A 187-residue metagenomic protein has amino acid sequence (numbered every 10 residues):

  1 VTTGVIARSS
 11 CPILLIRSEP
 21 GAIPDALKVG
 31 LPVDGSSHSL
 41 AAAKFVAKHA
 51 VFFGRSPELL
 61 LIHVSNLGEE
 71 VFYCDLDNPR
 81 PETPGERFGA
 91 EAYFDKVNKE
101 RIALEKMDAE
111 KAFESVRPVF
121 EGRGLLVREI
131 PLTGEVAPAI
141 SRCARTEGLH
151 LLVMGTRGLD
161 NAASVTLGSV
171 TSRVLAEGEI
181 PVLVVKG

Functional and structural regions predicted by a protein language model:
V1-G4, P24-A26, L151-E177, G187: Glycine-rich, Arg-bearing micro-motifs that act as flexible, cationic patches
V1-L14: Extended, hydrophobic interaction surfaces within ordered domains
I13-S18, V182-K186: Short beta-strand elements of ligand-binding domains
S18, V64, R157: Flexible loop residues that form catalytic and substrate-binding hotspots at small-molecule/glycan-binding clefts
D25-K96, R117-R128: Small/aliphatic-rich secondary-structure junction motif
D95, K99-A103, M107-L152: Structural beta-alpha unit
